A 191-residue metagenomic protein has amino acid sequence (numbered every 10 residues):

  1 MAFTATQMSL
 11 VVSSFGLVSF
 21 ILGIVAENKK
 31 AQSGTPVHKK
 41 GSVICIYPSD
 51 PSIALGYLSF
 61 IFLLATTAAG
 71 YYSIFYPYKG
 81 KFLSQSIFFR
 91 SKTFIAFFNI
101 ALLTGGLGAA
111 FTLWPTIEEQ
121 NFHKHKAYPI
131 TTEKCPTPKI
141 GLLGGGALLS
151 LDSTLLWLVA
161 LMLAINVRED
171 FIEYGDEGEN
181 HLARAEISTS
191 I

Functional and structural regions predicted by a protein language model:
M1-A2, V37-G56, S84-A96, A127-G145: Juxtamembrane membrane-interface segments at transmembrane-helix boundaries in membrane proteins
M1-F3, P77-F89, L163-I191: Intrinsically disordered cytoplasmic terminal tails of membrane proteins
M1-K81: N-terminal helical submodule of small eukaryotic multi-pass membrane proteins
M8-A26, L55-T67, S91-E118, I140-W157: Alpha-helical transmembrane segments of multi-pass membrane proteins
N28-T35, F75-K79, I117-K124, I165-I172: Transmembrane helix-loop junctions in multipass membrane proteins, especially transporters and channels
S33, S42, S73-K81, P129 (+3 more regions): Generic alpha-helical propensity signal that fires on short helical segments and nearby coil/disordered stretches
V37-G41, T112-L142, D170-N180: Juxtamembrane loop segments immediately following a transmembrane helix
G70, A160-A164: Structural signal for membrane-spanning alpha-helices in multi-pass inner-membrane proteins, emphasizing helix cores
